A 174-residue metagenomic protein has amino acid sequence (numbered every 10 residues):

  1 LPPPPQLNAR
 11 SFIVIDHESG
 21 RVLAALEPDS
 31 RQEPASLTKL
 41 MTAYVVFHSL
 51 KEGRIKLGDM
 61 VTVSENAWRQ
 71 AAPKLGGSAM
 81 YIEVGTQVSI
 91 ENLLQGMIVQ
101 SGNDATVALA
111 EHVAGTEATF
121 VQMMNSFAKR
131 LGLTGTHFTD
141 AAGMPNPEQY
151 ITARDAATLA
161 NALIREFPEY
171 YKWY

Functional and structural regions predicted by a protein language model:
L1-R154, N161-R165: Active-site-adjacent loops and short helices of periplasmic peptidoglycan-processing enzymes
E166-Y174: Conserved active-site loop region of the serine DD-peptidase/beta-lactamase
